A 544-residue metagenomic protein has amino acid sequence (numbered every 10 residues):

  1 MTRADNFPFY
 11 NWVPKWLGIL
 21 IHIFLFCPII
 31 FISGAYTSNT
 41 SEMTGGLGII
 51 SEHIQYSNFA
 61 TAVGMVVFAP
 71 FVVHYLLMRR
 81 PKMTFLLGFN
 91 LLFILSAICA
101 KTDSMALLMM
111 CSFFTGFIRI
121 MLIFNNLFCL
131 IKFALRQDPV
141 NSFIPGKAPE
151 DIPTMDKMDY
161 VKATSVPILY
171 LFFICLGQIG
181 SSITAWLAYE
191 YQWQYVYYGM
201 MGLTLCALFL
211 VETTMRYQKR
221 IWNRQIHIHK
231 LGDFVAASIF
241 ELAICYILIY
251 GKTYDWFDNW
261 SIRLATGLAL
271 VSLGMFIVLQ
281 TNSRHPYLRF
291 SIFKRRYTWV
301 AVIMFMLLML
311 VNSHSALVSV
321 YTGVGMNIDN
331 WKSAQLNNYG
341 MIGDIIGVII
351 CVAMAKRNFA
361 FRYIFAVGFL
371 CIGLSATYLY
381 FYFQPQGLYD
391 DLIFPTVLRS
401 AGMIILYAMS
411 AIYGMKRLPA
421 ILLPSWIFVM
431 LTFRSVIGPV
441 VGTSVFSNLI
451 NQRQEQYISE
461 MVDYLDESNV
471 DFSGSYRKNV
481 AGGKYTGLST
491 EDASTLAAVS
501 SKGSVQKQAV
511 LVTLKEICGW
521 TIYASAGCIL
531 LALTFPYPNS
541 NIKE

Functional and structural regions predicted by a protein language model:
V13-V72, L122-I123, S315-S319: Extracytoplasmic
K15-I32, T37-S38, Y287-E455: 12-transmembrane solute porter fold
M43-T44, Y75-L77, I183-Q192, T322-G323 (+2 more regions): Interfacial helix-cap and linker-helix signal at transmembrane-aqueous boundaries of multi-pass secondary transporters
T61-V63, I174-C175, M341-I342, I437: Short hydrophobic/small-residue motifs within alpha-helical transmembrane segments of multi-pass transporter-like
L77-G232: Helix-loop-helix hairpins in multi-pass membrane proteins, especially solute transporters
Y195-T213, F234-L242, R263-A269, E460-S468 (+1 more regions): Symmetry-related core transmembrane helices of the 12-TM Major Facilitator Superfamily/SLC fold
T213-Q225, Y246-S333: Membrane-helix boundary/linker segments in multi-pass transporters
P439-Y537, K543-E544: Hydrophobic transmembrane architecture of multi-pass small-molecule transporters
